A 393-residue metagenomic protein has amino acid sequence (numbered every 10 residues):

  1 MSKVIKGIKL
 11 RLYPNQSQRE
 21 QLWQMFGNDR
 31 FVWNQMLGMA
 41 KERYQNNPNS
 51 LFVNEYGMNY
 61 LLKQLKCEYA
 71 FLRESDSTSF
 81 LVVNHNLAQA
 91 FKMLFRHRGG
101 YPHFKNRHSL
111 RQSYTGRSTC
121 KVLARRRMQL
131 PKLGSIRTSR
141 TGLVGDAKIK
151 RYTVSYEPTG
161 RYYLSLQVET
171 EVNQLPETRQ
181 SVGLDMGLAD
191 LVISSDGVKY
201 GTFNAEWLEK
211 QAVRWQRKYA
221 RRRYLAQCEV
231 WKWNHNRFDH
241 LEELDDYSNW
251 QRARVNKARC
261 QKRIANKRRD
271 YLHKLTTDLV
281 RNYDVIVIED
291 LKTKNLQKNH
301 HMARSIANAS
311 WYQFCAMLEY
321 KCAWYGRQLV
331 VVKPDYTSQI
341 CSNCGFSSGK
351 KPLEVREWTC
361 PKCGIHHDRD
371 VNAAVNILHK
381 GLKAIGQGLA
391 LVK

Functional and structural regions predicted by a protein language model:
M1-F80: Gly/serine-rich nucleotide phosphate-binding loop at the start of the catalytic core of nucleotide/ADP-ribose-handling
G7-R11, S135, R151, S181: Well-ordered beta-strand positions in beta-sheet-rich domains
Y13, M36, P131, E157 (+1 more regions): Structured loops at beta-to-helix junctions and adjacent beta-edge loops in soluble globular domains
D29, W33, L37-A40, Y44 (+4 more regions): A generic secondary-structure signal for well-formed alpha-helical elements
F31, G145-K148, P158-K393: Positively charged, helix-rich recognition surfaces that bind polyanionic ligands
M36, V82-L94, V371-G381: Stable alpha-helical structural segments in soluble proteins, enriched in small hydrophobic residues
V53-E157, K262, N308: Acidic carboxylate diad motif detector
